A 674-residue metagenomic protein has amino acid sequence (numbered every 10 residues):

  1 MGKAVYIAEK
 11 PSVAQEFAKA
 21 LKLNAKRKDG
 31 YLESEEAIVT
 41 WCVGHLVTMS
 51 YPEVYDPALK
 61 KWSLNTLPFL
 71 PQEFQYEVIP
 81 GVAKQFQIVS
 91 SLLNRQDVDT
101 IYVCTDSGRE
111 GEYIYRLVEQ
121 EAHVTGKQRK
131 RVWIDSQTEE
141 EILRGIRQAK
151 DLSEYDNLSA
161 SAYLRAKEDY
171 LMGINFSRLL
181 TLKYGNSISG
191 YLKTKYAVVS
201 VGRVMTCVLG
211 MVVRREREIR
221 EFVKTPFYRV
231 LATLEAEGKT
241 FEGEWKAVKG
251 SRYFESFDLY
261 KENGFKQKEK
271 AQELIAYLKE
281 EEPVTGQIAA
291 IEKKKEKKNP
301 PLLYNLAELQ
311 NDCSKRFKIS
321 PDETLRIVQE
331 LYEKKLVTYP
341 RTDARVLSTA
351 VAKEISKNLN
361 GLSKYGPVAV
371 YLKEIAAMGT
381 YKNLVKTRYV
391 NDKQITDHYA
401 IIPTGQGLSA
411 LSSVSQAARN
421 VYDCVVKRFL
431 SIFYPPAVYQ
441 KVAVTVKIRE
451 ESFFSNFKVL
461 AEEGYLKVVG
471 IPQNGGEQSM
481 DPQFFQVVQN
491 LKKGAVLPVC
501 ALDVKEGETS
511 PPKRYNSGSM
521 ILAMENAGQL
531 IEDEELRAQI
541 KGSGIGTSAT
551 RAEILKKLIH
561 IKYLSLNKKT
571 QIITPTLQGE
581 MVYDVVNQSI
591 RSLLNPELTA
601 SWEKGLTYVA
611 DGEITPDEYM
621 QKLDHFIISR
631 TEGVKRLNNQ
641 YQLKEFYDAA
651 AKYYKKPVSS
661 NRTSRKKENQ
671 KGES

Functional and structural regions predicted by a protein language model:
M1-R178, F265, P511: Intrinsically disordered, low-complexity regulatory segments
G2-V5, K28, L93, S153 (+6 more regions): Basic, low-complexity terminal or inter-domain segments flanking catalytic cores
A14-K22, R116-L117, L209-I219, K427: Short active-site loop/helix that positions an aromatic residue
K28-L59, T206-L259, I432-V487: Structured, non-catalytic alpha/beta "coupling" segments that mediate domain-domain communication and provide generic
F74, Q87, Q96, E139-L234 (+1 more regions): C-terminal or mid-to-C-terminal helical accessory/interaction module adjacent to the motor/catalytic core
E255-L302, Q310: Metal- or metallocofactor-binding catalytic centers and their adjacent structured scaffolds across diverse enzyme
D312, R316-T324: A conserved hydrophobic secondary-structure block that centers on an alpha-helix together with its immediately flanking
